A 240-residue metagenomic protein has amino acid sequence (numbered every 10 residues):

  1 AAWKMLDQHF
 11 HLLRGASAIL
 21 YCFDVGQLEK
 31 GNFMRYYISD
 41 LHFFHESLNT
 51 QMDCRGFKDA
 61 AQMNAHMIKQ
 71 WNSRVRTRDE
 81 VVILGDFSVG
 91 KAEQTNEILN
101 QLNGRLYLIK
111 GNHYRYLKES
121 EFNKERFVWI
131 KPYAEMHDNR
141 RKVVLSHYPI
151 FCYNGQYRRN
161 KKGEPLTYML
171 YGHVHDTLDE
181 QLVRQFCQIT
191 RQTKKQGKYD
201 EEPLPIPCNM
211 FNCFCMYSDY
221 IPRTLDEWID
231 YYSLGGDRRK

Functional and structural regions predicted by a protein language model:
H9, L28: Cationic, low-complexity basic patches in intrinsically disordered or flexible, solvent-exposed regions
Y36-I38, F43-D138: Core catalytic region of metal-dependent phosphoesterases/phosphodiesterases, especially metallo-beta-lactamase-like
K124-K240: Conserved beta-sheet core of the metallophosphoesterase superfamily
